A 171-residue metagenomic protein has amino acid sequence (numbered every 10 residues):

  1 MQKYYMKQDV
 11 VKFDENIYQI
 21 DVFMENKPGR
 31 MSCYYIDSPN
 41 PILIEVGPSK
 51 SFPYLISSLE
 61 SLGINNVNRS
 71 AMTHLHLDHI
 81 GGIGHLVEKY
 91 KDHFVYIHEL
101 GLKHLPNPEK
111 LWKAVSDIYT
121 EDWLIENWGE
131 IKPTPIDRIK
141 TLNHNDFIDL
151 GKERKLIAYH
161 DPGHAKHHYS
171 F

Functional and structural regions predicted by a protein language model:
Y5, K12, L105-Y159: Metallo-beta-lactamase
K7-S61, F171: Conserved beta-strand hairpin/beta-sheet module of binuclear metal-dependent hydrolase folds, prominently
D9-N16, P48-S51, S70, L86-E88 (+2 more regions): A structural signal for the main folded, soluble domain(s) of proteins
N26-G29, L142, P162-A165: A short catalytic or substrate-binding loop motif that flags glycine-/basic-rich loops and adjacent residues that bind
P41-L43, F94, H160: Hydrophobic "anchor" residues on beta-strands that sit immediately upstream of conserved functional sites
I42, L100-H104: Short histidine/acidic/glycine/proline-rich micro-motifs that form metal- and phosphate-coordinating active-site loops
F52-L100: Active-site metal-binding motif and surrounding structural segment of the metallo-beta-lactamase
L156-Y169: Active-site glycine- and acidic-residue-rich loops that bind and position anionic ligands or nucleotide-like cofactors
